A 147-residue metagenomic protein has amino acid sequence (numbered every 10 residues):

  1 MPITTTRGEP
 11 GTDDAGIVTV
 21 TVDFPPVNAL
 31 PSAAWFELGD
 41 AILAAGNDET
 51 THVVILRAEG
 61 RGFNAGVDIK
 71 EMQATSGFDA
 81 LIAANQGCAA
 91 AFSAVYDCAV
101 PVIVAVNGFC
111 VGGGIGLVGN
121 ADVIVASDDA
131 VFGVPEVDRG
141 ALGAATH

Functional and structural regions predicted by a protein language model:
M1-E59, S93: Conserved CoA-thioester-binding segment of acyl-CoA-metabolizing enzymes
V20, L56, D68, L117-G119: Hydrophobic/aromatic residues within transmembrane alpha-helices of multi-pass small-molecule transporters
D23, E59, A65-D68, A105-N107 (+2 more regions): A secondary-structure boundary/capping signal
N28, K70-Q73, G133: Nucleotide phosphate-binding site architecture
A58-A94, C110, D138-G140: Glycine- (often His-adjacent) and acidic-residue-rich active-site loop that binds/positions the CoA thioester
A91, V95-D97, A105, V111-H147: CoA-thioester-processing core
